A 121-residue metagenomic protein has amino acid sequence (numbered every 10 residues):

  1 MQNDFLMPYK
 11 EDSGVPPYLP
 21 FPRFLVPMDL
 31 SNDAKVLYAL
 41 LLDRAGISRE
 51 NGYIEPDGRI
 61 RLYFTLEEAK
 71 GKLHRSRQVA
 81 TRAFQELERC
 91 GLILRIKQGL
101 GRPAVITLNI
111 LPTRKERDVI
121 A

Functional and structural regions predicted by a protein language model:
M1-F64: Short recognition helix of helix-turn-helix/winged-helix DNA-binding domains
M1-L6, P112-A121: Charged low-complexity intrinsically disordered patches
P17-R23, V79, A104, T113: Generic low-complexity segments that are intrinsically disordered, proline-rich and/or Lys/Arg-biased
V26, A69, R102, T113-K115: Generic "edge-of-domain/loop-turn" microfeature
A45-L108: Winged helix-turn-helix DNA-binding recognition segment
